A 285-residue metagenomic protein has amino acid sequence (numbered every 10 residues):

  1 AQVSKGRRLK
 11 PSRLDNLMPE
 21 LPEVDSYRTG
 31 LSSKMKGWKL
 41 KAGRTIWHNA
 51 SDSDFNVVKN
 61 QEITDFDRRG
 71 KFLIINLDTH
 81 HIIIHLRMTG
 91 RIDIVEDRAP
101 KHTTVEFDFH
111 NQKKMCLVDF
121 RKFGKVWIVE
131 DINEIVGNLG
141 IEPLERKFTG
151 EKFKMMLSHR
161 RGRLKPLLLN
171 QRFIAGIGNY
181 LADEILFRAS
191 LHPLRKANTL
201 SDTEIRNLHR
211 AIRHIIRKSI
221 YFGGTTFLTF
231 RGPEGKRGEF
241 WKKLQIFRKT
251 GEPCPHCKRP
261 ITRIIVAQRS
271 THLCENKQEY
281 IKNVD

Functional and structural regions predicted by a protein language model:
A1-R13: Short, positively charged low-complexity motifs
L14-D285: Structured catalytic/nucleic-acid-binding cores of DNA maintenance enzymes
